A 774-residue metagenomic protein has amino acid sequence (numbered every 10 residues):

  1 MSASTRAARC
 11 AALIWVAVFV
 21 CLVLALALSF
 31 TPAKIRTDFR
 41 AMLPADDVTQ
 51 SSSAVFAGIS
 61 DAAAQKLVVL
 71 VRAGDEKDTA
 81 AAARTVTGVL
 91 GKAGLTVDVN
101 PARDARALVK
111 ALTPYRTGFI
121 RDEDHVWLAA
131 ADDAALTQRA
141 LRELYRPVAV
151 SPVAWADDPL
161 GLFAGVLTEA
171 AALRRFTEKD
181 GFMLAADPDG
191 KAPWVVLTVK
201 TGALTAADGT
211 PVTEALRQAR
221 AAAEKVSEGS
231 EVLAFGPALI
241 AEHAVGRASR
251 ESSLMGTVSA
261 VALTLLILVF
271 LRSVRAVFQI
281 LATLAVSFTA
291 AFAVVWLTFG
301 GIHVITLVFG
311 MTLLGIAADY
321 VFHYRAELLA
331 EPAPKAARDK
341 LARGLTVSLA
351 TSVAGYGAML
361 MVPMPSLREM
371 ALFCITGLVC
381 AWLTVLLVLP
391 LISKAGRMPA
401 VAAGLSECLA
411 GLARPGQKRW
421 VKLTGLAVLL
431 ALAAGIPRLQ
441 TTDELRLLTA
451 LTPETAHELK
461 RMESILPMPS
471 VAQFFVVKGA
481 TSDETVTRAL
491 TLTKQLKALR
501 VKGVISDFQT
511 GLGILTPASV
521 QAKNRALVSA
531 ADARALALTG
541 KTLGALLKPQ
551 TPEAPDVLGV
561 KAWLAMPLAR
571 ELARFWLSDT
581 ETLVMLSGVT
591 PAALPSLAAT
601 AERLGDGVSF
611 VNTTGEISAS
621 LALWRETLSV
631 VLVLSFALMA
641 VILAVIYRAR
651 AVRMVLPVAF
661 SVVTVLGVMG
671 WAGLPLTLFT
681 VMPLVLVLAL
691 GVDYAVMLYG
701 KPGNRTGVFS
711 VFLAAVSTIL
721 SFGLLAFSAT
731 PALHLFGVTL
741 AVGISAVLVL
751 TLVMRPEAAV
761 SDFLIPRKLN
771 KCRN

Functional and structural regions predicted by a protein language model:
M1-R40, A203-A207, E214-D443, A592-L604 (+2 more regions): Membrane-embedded transmembrane helical bundles of large multi-pass transporters/channels
L28-G74, L173-K179, Q417, R438-A480 (+2 more regions): Solvent-exposed, non-transmembrane loop/terminal regulatory segments of multi-pass membrane proteins
D38-M42, S60-T117: N-terminal pre-first-transmembrane
V71-D78, V199-A207, G236-L239, V477-E484 (+2 more regions): Structural beta->alpha junctions
A82-L90, P211-A222, R488-K497, S596-G605: Short amphipathic alpha-helices in soluble, non-transmembrane regions that often serve as interface/regulatory elements
A93-D104, E228-F235, G503-L512, S609: Short beta-strand elements
R103-K200, H243, T510-L583: Extracytoplasmic
K422-T542: Juxtamembrane segments of multi-pass membrane proteins
